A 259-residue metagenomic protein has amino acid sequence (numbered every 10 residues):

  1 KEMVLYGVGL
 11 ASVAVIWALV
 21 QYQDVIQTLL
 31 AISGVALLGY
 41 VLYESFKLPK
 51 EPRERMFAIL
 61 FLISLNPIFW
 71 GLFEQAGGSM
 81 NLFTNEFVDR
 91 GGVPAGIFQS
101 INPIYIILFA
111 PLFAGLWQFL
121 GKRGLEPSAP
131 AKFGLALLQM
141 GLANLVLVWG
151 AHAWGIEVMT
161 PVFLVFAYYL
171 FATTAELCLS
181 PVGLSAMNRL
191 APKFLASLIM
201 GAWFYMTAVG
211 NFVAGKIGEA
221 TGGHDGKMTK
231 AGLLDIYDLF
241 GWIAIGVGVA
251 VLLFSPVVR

Functional and structural regions predicted by a protein language model:
K1-N81, N85-G91, W117-R123, V258-R259: Intracellular loop-helix junctions on the cytosolic face of multi-pass helical membrane proteins
A58-L72, S79-N81, G92, I97-N188 (+1 more regions): Membrane-embedded alpha-helical bundles of multi-pass transporters/translocases, especially carrier/permease families
